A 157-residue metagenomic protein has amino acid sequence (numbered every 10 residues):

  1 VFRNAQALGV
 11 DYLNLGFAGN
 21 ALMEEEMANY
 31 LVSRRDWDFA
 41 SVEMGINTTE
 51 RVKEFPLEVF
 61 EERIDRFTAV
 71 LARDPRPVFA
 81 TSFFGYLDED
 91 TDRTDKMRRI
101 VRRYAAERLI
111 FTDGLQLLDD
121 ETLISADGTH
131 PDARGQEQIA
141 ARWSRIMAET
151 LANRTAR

Functional and structural regions predicted by a protein language model:
V1-G16, M27-D36: Serine-esterase "nucleophile elbow" of acetyl-processing enzymes
V1-V10, A21, P77-V78, R108-D113: Short intrinsically disordered, low-complexity coil segments enriched in acidic
N14-L22, E50: Acidic/histidine-rich helix-loop elements that form or flank divalent-metal/phosphate-binding sites at the catalytic
E25-R157: Alpha-helical cap/lid subdomain in secreted, periplasmic, or secretory-pathway luminal O-acyl-processing enzymes
